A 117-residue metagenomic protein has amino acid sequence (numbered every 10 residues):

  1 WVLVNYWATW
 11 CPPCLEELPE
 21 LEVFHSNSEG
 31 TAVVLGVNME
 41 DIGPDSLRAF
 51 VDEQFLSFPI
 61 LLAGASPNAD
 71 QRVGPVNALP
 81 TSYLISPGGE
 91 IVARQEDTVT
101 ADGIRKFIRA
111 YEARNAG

Functional and structural regions predicted by a protein language model:
W1, A32, F58-P59: A structural micro-motif
W1-L15: Short active-site neighborhood of thiol/selenol oxidoreductases, capturing the structured segment around
V2, E22, R105, R109-G117: Proteins that catalyze or organize thiol-disulfide redox chemistry and the adjacent proteostasis machinery handling
L3-V4, V34, S82: Hydrophobic beta-strand anchors of alpha/beta hydrolase catalytic cores
Y6-A8, V37-E40, A63-A65, E96: Active-site-proximal beta-strand/loop segments in catalytic clefts of secreted hydrolases
T9, I42, E90: Conserved Rossmann-like nucleotide-cofactor binding loop
L15-Q54, A65-Q71: Structural microenvironment flanking redox-active thiols in thiol-disulfide oxidoreductases
D52-S57, L62-A110: Thiol/disulfide oxidoreductase modules built on the thioredoxin-like
